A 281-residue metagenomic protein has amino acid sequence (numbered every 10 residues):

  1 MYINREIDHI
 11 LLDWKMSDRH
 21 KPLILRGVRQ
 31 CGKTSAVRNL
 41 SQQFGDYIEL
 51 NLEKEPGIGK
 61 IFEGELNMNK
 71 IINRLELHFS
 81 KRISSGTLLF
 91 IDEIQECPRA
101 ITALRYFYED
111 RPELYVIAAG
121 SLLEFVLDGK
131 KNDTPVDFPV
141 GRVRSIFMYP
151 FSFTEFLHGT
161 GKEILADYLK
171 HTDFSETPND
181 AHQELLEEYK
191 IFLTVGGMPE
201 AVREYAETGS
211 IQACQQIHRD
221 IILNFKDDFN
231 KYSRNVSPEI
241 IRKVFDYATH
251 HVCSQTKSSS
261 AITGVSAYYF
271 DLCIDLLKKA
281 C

Functional and structural regions predicted by a protein language model:
M1-M16: N-terminal pre-Walker A segment at the start of P-loop NTPase domains
L25: Hydrophobic anchor at the beta1->P-loop junction of P-loop NTPases
K33: Conserved lysine of the Walker
A36, L40: Hydrophobic positions on the alpha1 helix immediately C-terminal to the Walker A/P-loop
K54-S85: Short glycine-rich substrate-engagement loop in P-loop NTPases that contacts/grips substrate
F90, Y115-S121, F147: Structural recognition of the conserved hydrophobic beta-strand(s) that form the central parallel beta-sheet of P-loop
E124-R144, L157-K162: Short regulatory helix/loop adjacent to the ATP-binding pocket of P-loop NTPases
H158-C281: Interdomain hinge/linker elements that couple catalytic modules in large macromolecular machines
